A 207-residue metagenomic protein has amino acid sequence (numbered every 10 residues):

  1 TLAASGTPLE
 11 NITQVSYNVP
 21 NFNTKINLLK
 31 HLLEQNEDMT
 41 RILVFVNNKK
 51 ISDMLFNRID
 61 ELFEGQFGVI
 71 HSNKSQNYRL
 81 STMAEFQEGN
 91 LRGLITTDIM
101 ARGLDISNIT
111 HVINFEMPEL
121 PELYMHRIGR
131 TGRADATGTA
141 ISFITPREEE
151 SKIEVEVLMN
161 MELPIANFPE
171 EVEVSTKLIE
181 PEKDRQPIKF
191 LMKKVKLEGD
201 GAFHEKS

Functional and structural regions predicted by a protein language model:
T1-L178: Conserved helicase RecA-like core
M161-S207: Non-catalytic, charged low-complexity extensions flanking SF2 helicase motor domains
